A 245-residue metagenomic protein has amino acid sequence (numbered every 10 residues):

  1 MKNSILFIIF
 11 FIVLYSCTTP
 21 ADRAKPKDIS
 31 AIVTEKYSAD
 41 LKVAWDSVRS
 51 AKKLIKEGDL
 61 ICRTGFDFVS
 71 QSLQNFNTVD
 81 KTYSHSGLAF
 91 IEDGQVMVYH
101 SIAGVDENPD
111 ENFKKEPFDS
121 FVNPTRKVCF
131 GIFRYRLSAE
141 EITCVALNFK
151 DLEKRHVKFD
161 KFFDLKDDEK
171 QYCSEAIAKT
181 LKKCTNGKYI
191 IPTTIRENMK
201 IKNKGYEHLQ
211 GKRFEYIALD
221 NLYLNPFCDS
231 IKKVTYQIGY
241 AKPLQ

Functional and structural regions predicted by a protein language model:
M1-K25: Bacterial Sec-dependent N-terminal signal peptides
C17-Q245: Cysteine-nucleophile amide-bond enzymes
